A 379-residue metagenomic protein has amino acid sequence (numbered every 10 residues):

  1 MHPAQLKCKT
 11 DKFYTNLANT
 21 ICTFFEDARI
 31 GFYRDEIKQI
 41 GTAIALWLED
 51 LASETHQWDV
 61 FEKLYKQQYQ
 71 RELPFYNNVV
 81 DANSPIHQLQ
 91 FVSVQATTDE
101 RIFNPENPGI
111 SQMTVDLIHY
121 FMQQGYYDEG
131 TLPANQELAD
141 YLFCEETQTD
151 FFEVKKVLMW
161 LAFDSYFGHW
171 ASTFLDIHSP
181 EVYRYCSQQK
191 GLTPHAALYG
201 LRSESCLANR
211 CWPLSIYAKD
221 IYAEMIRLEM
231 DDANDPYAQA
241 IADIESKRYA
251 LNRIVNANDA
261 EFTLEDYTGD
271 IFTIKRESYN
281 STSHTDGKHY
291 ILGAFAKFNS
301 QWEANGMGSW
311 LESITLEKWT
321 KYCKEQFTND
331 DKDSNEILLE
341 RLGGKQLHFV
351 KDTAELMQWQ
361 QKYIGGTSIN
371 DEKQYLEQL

Functional and structural regions predicted by a protein language model:
M1-A250, K297-L379: Mixed-charge, low-complexity intrinsically disordered regions
A260-L264: Short aromatic-glycine-enriched beta-strand elements
D266-E277: Short, structured beta-strand/loop micro-motifs enriched in basic residues and often containing a Trp
R276-A294: Short nucleic-acid-contacting surface segments enriched for D/E, G, S/T with interspersed K/R
